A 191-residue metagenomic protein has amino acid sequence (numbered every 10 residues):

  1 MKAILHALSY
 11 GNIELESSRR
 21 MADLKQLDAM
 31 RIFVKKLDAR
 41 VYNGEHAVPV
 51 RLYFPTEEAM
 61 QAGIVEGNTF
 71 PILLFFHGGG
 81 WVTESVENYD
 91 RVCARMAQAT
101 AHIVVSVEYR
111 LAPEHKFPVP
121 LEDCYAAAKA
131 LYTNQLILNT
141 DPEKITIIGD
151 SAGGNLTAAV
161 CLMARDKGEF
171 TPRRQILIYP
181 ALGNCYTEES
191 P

Functional and structural regions predicted by a protein language model:
M1-E58: A glycine/proline-hinged amphipathic helix-loop "lid/cap" segment that gates access to hydrophobic ligand pockets
N68-G79: Short beta-strand element of the alpha/beta-hydrolase
E87-V107: Short amphipathic alpha-helix adjacent to the substrate-entry channel of hydrolases
H115-I137: Alpha/beta-hydrolase active-site loop
Y132-I147, K167: Gly/Ser-rich "nucleophile elbow"/oxyanion-hole loop immediately N-terminal to the catalytic nucleophile in hydrolases
I147-G149, I178: Short beta-strand immediately N-terminal to the catalytic nucleophile in serine-hydrolase-like folds
G149, G153, T157: Gly/Ala-rich beta-loop-alpha elbow adjacent to hydrolase catalytic centers
L162-P191: Hydrolase active-site cap/lid region
